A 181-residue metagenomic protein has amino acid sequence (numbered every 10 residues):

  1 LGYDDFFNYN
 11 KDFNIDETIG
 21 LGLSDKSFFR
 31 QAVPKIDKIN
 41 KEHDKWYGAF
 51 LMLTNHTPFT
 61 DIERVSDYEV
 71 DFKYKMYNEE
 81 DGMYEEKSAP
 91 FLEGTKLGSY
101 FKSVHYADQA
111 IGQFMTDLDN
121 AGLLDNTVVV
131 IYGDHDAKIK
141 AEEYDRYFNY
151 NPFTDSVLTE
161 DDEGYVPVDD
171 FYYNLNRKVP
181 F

Functional and structural regions predicted by a protein language model:
L1-F181: Solvent-exposed soluble domains appended to multi-pass membrane proteins
